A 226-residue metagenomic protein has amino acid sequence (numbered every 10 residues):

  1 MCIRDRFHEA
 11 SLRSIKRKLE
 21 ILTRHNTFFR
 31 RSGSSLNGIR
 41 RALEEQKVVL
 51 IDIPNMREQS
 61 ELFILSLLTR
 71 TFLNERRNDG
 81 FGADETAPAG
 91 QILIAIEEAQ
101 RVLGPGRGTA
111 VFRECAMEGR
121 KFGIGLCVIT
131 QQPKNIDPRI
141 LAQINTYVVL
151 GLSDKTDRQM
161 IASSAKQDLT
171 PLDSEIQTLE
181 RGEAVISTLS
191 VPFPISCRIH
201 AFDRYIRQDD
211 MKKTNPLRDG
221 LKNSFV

Functional and structural regions predicted by a protein language model:
I3-E114, E180, A184-T188: P-loop NTPase motor domains
L12, K16, L36, R158 (+2 more regions): Alpha-helix initiation and N-capping motif
K18, L22, A42, S164 (+2 more regions): Residues that form generic nucleotide/phosphate-binding pockets
E20-T27, L73-R77, N145, V149 (+3 more regions): Non-catalytic alpha-helical coupling and interface elements of nucleotide-dependent molecular machines and regulators
N55, R70, D154, S190 (+1 more regions): Non-catalytic surface loops within mature trypsin-like serine protease
F63, E180-V226: Conserved P-loop NTPase motor module
I92, R101-A110, Y147, T170 (+1 more regions): Accessory regions of macromolecular translocation/handling assemblies
C115-R198: Conserved ATP-driven motor cores of ASCE-family P-loop NTPases powering translocation/secretion/packaging/pilus
